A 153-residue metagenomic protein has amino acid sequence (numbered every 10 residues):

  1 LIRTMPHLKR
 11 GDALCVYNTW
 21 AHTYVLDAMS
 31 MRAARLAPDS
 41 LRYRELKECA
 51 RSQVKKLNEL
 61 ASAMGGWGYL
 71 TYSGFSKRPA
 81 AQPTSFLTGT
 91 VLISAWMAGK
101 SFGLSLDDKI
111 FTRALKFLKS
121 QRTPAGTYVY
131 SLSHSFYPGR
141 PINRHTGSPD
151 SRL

Functional and structural regions predicted by a protein language model:
T4-K55, E59-T112, K116, S120-L153: An alpha-helical repeat/solenoid feature that recognizes helix-turn-helix modules
